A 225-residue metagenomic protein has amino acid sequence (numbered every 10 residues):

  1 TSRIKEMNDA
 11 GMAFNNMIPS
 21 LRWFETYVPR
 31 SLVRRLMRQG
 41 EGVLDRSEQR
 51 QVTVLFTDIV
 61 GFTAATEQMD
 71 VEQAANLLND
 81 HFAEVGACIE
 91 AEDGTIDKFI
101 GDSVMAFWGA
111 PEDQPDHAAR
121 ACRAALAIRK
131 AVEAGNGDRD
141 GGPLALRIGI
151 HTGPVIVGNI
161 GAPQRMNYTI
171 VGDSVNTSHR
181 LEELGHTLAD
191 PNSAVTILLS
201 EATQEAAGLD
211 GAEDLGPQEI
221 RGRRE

Functional and structural regions predicted by a protein language model:
T1-P19, Q51: HAMP signal relay modules and closely related sensory coiled-coil linkers that couple transmembrane inputs to cytosolic
T1-S2, D9, S31-R35, E41-L44: Short, charged helix-helix connector/hinge segments
G11-F14, I18, E25-V28, L32 (+1 more regions): Amphipathic, heptad-repeat alpha-helical coiled-coil "signal-transmission/dimerization" linkers that couple sensory
V43-A124, R165-Y168: Catalytic NTP-binding/metal-coordinating core of nucleotidyl cyclase/transferase enzymes
L78-G94, A110-I148, D173-T187, G211: Alpha-helical scaffold within the catalytic cores of cyclic-nucleotide enzymes
F107, G142-G158, I197-L198: A short glycine-enriched loop-to-beta-strand structural element that forms part of the catalytic core of nucleotide
V155-V157, L184-E225: Cytosolic regulatory/linker segments at or just downstream of nucleotide-handling modules in signal-transduction
